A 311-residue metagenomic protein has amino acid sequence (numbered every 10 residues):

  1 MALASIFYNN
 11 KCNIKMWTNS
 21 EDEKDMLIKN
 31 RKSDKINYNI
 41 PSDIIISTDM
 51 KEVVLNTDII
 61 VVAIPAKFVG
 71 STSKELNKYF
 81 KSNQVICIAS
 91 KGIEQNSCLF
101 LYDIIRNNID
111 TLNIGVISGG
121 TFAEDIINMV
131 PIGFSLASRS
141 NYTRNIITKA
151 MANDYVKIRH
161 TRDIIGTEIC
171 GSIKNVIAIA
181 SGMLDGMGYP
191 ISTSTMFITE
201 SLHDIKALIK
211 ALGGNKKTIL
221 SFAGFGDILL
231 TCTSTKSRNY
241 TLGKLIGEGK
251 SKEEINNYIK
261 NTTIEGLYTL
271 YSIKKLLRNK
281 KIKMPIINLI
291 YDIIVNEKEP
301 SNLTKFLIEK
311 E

Functional and structural regions predicted by a protein language model:
M1, E21, S47, A63-A66 (+18 more regions): Electropositive phosphate-/nucleotide-binding environments in soluble metabolic enzymes
M1-N39, D43-T48, E75: NAD(P)+-binding Rossmann beta1-loop-alpha1 motif at the extreme N-terminus of oxidoreductases
I40, S47-L55, I59-M129, I147: Rossmann-like NAD(P)(H) cofactor-binding subdomain of soluble oxidoreductases
I93-I191: Rossmann-fold dinucleotide-binding core
N128-G133, S138-N153, I158, S194 (+2 more regions): Catalytic phosphate-donor-binding core of small-molecule kinases
V130-L136, I165-K210, S221-T241: Active-site-proximal catalytic alpha-helix in oxidoreductases
S181-G182, K210-L220, G224-E311: NAD(P)-dependent Rossmann-like dehydrogenase/reductase catalytic/cofactor-binding core
